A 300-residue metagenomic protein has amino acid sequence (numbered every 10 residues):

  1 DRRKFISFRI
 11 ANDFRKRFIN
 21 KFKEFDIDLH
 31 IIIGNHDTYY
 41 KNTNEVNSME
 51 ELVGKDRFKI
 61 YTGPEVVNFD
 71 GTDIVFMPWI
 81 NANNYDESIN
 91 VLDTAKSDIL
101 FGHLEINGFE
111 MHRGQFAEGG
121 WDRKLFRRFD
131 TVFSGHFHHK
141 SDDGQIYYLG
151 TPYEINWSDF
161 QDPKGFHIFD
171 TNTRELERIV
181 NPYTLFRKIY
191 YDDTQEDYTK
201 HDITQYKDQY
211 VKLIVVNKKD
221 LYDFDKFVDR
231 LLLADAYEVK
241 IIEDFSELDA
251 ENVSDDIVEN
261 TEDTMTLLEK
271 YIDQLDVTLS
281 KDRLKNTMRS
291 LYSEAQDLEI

Functional and structural regions predicted by a protein language model:
D1-D13, S88-S97, K285-I300: N-terminal active-site segment of His-dependent metallophosphoesterases
D1-K4, H30-N42, V67, N81-N84 (+3 more regions): Active-site environment of divalent metal-dependent phosphoester hydrolases
D1-V66, L125-F129: Core catalytic region of metal-dependent phosphoesterases/phosphodiesterases, especially metallo-beta-lactamase-like
A11, N81-F129: Active-site-proximal segments of metal-dependent phosphoesterases and phosphodiesterases across multiple
F14, G34, I74, H103 (+4 more regions): Divalent metal-coordination and catalytic microenvironments
G71-I80, I99-H103, Y147-G150: Active-site-proximal beta-strand elements of phosphoester/diester hydrolases
H112-R178: Conserved beta-sheet core of the metallophosphoesterase superfamily
T171-I300: Accessory, non-catalytic peripheral segments of nucleic-acid enzymes
